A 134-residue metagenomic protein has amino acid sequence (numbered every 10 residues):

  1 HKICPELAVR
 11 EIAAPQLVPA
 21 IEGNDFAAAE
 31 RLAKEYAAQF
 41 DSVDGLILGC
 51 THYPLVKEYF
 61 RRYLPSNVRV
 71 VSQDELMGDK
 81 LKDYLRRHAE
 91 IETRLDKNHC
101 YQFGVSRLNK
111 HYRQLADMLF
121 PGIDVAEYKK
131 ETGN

Functional and structural regions predicted by a protein language model:
H1-N134: Non-catalytic structural scaffold of enzyme domains
